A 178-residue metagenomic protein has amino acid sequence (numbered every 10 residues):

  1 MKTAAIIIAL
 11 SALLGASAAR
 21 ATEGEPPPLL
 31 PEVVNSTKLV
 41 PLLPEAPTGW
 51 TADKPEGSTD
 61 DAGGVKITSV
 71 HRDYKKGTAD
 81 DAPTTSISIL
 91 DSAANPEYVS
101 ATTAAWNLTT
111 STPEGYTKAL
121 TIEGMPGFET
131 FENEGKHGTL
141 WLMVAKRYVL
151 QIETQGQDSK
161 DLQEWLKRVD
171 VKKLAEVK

Functional and structural regions predicted by a protein language model:
M1-A5: Positively charged n-region of N-terminal signal peptides that target proteins for export
I7, E32-S36, K167: Preference for short coil/turn "hinge" residues that link or interrupt alpha-helices
I7-G15: Bacterial N-terminal signal peptides
L10, T84-T85, R147: Short, surface-exposed beta-edge/turn micro-motifs
S17-A21: Sec/Tat signal peptide C-region and signal peptidase I cleavage site
T22-E25, K76, T110-K178: A short, solvent-exposed beta-edge/loop patch
G24-N133: Short, solvent-exposed recognition patches
